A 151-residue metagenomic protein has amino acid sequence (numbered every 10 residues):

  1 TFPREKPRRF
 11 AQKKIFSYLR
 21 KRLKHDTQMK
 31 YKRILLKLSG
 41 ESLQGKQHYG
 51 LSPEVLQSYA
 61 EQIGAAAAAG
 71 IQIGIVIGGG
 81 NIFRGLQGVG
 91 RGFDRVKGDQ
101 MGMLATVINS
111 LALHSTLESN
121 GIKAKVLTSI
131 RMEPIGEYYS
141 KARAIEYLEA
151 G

Functional and structural regions predicted by a protein language model:
T1-Q12, S17-L19: Cationic, amphipathic, low-complexity segments that mediate targeting or membrane/lipid association
Q28-Q72: N-terminal glycine-/serine-/threonine-rich phosphate-binding loop
L35-S39, I77-G78, L127: Short beta-strand segments
S42-Q44, N81-G85, E133-P134: Short, active-site-adjacent cap segments at secondary-structure transitions
A65-A66, I73, G79-L86, M101-L104: N-terminal active-site beta-alpha-beta segment that forms phosphate/nucleotide-binding and substrate-recognition loops
I71-G74, G151: Loop/turn-to-beta-strand initiation segments
G88-G151: Ligand-binding beta-strand-loop-alpha-helix segment within the catalytic cores of soluble metabolic enzymes
